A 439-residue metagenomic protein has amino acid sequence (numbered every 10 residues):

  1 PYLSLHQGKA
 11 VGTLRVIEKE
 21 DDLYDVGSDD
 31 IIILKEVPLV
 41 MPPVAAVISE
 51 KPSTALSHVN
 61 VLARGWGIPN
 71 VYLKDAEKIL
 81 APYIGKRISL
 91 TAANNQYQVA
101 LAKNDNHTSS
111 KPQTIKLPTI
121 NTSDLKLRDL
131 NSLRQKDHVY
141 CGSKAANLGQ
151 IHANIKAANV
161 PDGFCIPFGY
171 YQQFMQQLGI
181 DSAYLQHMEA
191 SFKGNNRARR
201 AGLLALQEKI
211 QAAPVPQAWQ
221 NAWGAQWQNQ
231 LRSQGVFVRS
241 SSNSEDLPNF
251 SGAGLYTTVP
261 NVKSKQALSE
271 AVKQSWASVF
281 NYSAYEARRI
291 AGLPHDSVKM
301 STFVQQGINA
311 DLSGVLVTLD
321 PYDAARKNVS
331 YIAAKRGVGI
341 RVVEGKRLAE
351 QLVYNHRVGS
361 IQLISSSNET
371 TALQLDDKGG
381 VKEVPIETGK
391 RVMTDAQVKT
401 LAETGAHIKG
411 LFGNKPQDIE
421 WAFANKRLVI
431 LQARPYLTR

Functional and structural regions predicted by a protein language model:
P1-V40: Protease-associated
V11, G27-S28, A76-F303, L312 (+4 more regions): N-terminal beta-alpha lobe that positions the nucleotide/phosphoryl donor in ATP/NTP-coupled carboxylate activation
S28-K35, I48-P52, L73, R239-S240 (+1 more regions): Short His-Asn-centered micro-motif
V40-V44, R64-G65, L73, S297 (+3 more regions): Domain-scale detector for complete catalytic domains at protein termini or as standalone homologs
P42-A46, E50-I84, N154-Y170, Q417-I419: Glycine-rich phosphate/pyrophosphate-binding loops and their adjacent beta-strand/loop elements at enzyme active sites
V47-E50, A55-V71, A253-E286, N309-D376 (+1 more regions): Extended active-site and interfacial segments that coordinate phosphate-rich ligands in large catalytic machineries
A333-D418, A422-N425: Conserved catalytic alpha/beta cores of large enzymes that bind or transform nucleotide phosphates and polynucleotides
